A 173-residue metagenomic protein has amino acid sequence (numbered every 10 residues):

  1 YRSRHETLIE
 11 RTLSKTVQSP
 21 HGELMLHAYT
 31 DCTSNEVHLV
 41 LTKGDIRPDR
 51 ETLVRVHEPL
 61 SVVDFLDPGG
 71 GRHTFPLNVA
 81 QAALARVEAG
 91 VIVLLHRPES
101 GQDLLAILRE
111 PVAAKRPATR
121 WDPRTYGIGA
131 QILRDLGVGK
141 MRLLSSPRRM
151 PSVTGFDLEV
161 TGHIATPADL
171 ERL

Functional and structural regions predicted by a protein language model:
Y1-L173: Catalytic domains of riboflavin
